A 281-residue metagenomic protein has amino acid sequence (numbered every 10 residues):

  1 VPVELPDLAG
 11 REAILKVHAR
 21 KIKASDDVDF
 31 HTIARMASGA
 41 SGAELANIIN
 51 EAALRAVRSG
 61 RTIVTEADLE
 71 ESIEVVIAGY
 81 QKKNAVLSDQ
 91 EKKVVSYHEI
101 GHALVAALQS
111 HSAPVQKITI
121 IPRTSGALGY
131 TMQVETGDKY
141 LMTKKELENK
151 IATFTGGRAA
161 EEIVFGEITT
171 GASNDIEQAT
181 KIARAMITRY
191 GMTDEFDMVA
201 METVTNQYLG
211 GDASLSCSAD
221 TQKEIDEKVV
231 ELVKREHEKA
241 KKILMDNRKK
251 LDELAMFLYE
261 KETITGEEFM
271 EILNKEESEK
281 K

Functional and structural regions predicted by a protein language model:
V3-E70, G79-Y80, F154-E162, R189-V199: Conserved C-terminal "switch" segment of AAA+ ATPases
L15, A37, I49, I73 (+3 more regions): A general structural motif at alpha-helix termini
K21-I22, M36, V76-G79, L232 (+2 more regions): Histidine kinase transmitter module recognition
E44, G101-H102: Short hydrophobic/aromatic residue motifs in ordered secondary structure
E70-I77, V94: Metal-dependent phosphohydrolase cores
K83-V94: Short pre-active-site segment immediately N-terminal to the catalytic Zn-binding motif
K92-Y97, A103-K281: Soluble catalytic regions of large protease machineries
